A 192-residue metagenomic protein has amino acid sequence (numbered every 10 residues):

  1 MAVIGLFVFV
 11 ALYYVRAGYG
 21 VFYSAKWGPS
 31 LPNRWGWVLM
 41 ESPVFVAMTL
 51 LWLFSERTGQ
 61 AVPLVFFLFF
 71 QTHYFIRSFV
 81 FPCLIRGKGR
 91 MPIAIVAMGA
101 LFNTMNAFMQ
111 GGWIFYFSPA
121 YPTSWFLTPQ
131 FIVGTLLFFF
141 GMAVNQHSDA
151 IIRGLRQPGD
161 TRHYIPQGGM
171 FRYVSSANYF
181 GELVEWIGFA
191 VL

Functional and structural regions predicted by a protein language model:
M1-Y173, F180-L192: Membrane-anchoring alpha-helices and their flanking helix-loop junctions
